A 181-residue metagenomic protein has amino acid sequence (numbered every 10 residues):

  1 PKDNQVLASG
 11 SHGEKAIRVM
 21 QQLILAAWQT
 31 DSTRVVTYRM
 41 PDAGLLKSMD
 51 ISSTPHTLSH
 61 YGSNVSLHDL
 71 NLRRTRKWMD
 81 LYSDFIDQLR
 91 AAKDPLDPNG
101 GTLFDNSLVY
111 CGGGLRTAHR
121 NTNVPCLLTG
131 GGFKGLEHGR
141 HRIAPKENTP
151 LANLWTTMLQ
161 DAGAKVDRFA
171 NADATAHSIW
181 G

Functional and structural regions predicted by a protein language model:
P1-G181: Ligand-binding pockets and gating/stacking loops
